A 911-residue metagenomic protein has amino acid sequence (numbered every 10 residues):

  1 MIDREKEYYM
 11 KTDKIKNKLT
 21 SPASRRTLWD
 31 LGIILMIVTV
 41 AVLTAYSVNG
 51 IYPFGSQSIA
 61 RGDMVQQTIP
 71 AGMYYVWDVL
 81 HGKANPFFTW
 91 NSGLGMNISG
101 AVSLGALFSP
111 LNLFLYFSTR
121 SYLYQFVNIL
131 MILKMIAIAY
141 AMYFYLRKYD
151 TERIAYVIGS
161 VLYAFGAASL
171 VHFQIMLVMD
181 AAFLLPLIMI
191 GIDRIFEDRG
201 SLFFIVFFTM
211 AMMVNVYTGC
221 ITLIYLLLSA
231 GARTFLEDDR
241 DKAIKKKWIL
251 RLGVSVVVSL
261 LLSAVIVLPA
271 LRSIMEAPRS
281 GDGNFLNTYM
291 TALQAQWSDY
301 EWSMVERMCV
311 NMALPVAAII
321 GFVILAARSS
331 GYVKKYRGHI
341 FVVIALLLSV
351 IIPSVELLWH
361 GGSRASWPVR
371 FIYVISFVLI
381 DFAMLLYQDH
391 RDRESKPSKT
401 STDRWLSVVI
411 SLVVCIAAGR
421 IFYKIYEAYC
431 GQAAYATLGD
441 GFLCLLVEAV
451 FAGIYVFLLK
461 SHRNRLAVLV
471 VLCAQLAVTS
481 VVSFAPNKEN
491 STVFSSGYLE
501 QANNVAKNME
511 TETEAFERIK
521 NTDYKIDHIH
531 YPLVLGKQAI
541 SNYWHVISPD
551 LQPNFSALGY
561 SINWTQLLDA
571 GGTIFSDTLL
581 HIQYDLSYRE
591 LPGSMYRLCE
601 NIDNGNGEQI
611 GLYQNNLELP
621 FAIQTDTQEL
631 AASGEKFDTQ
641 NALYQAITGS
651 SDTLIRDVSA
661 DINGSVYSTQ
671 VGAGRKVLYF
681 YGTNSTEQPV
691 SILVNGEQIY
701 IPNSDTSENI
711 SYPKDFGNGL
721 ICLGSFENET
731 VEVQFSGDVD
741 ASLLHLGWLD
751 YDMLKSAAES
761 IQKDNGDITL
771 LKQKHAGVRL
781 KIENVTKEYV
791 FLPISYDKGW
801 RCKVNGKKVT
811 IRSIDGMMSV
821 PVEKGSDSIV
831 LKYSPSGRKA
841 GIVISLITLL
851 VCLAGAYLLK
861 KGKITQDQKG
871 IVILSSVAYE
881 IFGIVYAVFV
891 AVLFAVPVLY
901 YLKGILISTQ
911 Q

Functional and structural regions predicted by a protein language model:
K11, K18, P22-S24, G72 (+1 more regions): Active-site-proximal, structured, solvent-exposed surfaces of multi-pass membrane proteins that position macromolecular
K18-G100, K488-N504, T511-L533: Hydrophobic alpha-helical membrane-insertion signals
V40-I138, V161-F183, I221, I274-R279 (+3 more regions): Membrane-interface coil-to-helix junctions
G62-H81, P110, K247-F341, L348-Y373 (+3 more regions): Periplasmic/ER-lumenal interhelical loops and adjacent helix-loop junctions in multi-pass membrane proteins
L94, G100-L104, L472-T492, N508-L579 (+5 more regions): Extracytoplasmic/lumenal acceptor-recognition loop(s) of multi-pass membrane glycoenzymes
L111-L115, N542-N663, S668-G674, S685 (+2 more regions): A cross-kingdom signal targeting lumenal/periplasmic-facing segments of multi-pass membrane and secretory-pathway
I132, I136-K148, R153-E237, R251-L271 (+2 more regions): Membrane-embedded helix bundles of polyisoprenyl
R199, T218, Y336-Q501, I721-L723 (+3 more regions): Contiguous transmembrane helix-bundle modules in multi-pass membrane proteins
